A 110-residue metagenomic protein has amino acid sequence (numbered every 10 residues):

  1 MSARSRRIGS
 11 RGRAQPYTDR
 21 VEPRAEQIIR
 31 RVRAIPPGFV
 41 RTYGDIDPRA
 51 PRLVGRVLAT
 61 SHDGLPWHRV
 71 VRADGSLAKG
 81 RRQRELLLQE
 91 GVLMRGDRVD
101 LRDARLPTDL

Functional and structural regions predicted by a protein language model:
M1-Y17: Short Lys/Arg-rich cationic patches that frequently serve as NLS/NoLS or arginine-rich RNA/DNA-binding motifs
R13-L110: Nucleic acid-binding interface residues in structured DNA/RNA-binding domains, emphasizing the DNA-engaging scaffolds
